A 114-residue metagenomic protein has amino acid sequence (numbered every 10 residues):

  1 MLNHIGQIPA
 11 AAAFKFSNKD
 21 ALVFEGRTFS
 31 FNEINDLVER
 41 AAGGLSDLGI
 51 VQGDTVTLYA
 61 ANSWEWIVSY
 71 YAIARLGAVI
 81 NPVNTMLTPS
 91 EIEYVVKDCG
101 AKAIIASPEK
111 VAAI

Functional and structural regions predicted by a protein language model:
L2, N18-S63, I67-Y71, T88-E93: Conserved AMP-binding/adenylate-forming core of the ANL superfamily
I5: Conserved donor sugar-nucleotide recognition element shared by glycan-biosynthetic enzymes
P9, V68-S69, I114: Aromatic/hydrophobic pocket-lining residues that form π-stacking "cages" and hydrophobic walls in ligand
A11-S17: Flexible acidic/glycine-rich loop/turn elements at helix↔coil and beta-strand↔loop transitions within catalytic cores
F16, V23, G77-N81: A generic, residue-level signal for flexible/boundary positions that often mark functional hotspots
D47-L48, R75-I114: Structural core segment of the AMP-binding/adenylate-forming
